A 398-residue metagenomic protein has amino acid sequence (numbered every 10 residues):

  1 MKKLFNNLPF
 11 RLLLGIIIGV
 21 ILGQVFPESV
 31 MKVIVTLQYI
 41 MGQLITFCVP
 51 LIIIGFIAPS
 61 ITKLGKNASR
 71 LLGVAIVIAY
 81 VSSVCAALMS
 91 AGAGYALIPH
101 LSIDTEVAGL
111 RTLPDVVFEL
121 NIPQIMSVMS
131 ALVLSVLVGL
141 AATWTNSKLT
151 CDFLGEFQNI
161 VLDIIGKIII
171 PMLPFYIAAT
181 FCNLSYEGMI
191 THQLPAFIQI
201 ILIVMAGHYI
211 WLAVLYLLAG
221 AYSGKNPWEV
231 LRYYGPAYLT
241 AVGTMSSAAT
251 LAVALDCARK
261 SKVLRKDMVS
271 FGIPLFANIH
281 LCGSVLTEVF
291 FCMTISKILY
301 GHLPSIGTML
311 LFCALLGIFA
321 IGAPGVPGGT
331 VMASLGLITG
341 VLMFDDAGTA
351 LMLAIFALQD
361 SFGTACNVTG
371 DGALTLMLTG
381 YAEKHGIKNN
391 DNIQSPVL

Functional and structural regions predicted by a protein language model:
K2-P27, Y39-C48, R70-E229, K388-L398: Signature of multi-pass transmembrane helix bundles
P27, I61-R70, P99, T143-K148 (+7 more regions): Juxtamembrane helix-boundary/capping and inter-helix hinge elements in multi-pass membrane proteins
V33, S69, G73, I190-I198 (+3 more regions): Membrane-water interface of transmembrane alpha-helices in multipass transporters/channels
V35-T46, D152-K167, R232-T240, D256-V263 (+2 more regions): Short amphipathic alpha-helical coupling elements at transmembrane boundaries
S69-A75, G166-I170, S261-A277, L303-G307 (+2 more regions): Membrane-interface alpha-helices at helix entry/exit sites of multi-pass transporters
A75-V84, Q158-V161, F197-V214, Y233-A241 (+2 more regions): Small-residue-enriched core segments of transmembrane alpha-helices in multipass membrane transport and channel
S102-I103, F290-L398: Transmembrane alpha-helical segments and their short flanking loops that form helix-hairpins/helix-helix interfaces
Y233-V289, G317-V331, L358, F362-M377: Alpha-helical membrane segments and immediately flanking helix-loop junctions that form or couple to the substrate/ion
